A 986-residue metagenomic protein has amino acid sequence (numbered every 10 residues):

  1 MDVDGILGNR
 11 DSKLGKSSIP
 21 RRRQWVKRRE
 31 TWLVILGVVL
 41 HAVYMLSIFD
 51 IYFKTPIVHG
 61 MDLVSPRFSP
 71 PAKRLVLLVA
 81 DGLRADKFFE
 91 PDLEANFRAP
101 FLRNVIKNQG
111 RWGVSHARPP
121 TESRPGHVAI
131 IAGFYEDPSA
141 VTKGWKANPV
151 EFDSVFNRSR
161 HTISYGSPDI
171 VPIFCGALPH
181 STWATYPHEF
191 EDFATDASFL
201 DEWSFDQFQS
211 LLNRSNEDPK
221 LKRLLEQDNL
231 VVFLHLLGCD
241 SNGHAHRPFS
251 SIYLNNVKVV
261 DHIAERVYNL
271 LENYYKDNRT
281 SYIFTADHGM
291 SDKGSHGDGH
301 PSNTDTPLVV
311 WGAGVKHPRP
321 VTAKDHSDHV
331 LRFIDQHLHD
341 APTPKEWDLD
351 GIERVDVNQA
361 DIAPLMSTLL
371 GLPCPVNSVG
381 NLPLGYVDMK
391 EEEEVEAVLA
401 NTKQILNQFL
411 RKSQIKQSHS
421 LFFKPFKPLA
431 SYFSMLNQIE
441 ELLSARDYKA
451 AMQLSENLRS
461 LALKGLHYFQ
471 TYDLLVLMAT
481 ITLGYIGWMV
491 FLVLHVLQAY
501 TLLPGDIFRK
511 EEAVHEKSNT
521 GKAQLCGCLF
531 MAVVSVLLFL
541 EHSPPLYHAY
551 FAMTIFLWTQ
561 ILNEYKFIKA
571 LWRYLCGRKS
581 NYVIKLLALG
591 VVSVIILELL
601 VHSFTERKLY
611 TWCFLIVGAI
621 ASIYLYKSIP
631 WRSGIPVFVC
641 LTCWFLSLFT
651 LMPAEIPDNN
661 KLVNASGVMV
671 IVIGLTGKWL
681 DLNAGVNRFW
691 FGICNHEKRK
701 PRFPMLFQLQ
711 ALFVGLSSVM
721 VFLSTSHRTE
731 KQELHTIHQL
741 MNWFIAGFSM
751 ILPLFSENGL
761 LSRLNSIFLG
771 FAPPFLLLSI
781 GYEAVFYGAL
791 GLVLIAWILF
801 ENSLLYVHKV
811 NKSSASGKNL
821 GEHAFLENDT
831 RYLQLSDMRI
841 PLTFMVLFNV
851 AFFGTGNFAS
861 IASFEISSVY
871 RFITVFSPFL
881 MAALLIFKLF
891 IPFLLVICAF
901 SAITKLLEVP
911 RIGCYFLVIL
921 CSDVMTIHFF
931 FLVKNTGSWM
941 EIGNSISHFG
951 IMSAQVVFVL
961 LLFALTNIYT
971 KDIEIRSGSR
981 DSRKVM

Functional and structural regions predicted by a protein language model:
D4-L14, V26-L33, D50, L63 (+5 more regions): A long, amphipathic alpha-helix that forms part of the scaffold/cap immediately adjacent to metal-dependent active
D4-Q24, L454-Y468, I507, G527-A532 (+1 more regions): Membrane-proximal N-terminal segments immediately preceding the first transmembrane helix
S12-R21, E30-I48, P71-L77, R84-L230 (+2 more regions): Active-site-proximal alpha/beta segments of enzymes that process anionic O-linked groups
I35-Y52, Y472-M986: Alpha-helical transmembrane segments of integral membrane proteins
P66-V79, P91, P120, P138 (+4 more regions): Intrinsically disordered, low-complexity juxtamembrane tails/stalks of eukaryotic membrane proteins
L77-V79, V231-H235, I283, V309: Structural motif
P138, L382-T471, T482-G484: Phosphate/adenylate-binding glycine loop and adjacent helical scaffold
F284-A341, W347, G351: Histidine-centered active-site microenvironments of extracellular/periplasmic hydrolases and transferases
